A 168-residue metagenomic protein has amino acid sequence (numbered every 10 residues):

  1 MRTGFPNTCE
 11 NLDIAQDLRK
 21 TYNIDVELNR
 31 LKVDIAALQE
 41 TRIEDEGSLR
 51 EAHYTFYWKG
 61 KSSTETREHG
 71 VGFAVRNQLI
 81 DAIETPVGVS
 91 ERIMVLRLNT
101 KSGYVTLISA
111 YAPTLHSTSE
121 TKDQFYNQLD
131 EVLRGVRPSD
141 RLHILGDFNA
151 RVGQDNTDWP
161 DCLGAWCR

Functional and structural regions predicted by a protein language model:
M1-R168: A shared catalytic/ligand-binding motif for oxyanion handling
